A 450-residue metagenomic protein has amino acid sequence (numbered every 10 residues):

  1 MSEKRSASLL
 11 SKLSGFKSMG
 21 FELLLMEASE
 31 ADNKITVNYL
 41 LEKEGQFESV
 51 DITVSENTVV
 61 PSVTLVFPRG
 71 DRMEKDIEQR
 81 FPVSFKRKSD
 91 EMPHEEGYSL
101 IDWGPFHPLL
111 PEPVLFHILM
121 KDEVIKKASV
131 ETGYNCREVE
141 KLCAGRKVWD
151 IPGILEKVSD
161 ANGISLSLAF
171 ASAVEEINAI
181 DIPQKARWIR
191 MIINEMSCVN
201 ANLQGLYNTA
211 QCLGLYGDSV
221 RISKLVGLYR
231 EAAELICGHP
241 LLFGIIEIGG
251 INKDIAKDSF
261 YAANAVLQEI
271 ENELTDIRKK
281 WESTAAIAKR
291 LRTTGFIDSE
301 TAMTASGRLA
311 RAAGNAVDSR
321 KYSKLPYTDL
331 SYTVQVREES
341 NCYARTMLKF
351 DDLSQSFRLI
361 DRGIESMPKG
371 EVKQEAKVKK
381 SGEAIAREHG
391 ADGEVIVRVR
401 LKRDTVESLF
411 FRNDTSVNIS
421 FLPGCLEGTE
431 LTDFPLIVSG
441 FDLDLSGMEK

Functional and structural regions predicted by a protein language model:
M1-V124, A128, A286-T294, D298-T301 (+3 more regions): Terminal low-complexity/charged segments
A28, Y207-A210, L242-E247, K289-R290 (+1 more regions): Short coil/turn segments at secondary-structure boundaries
S55-T64, I154-L155, N178-M191, G205-D218 (+1 more regions): Short acidic, glycine/Ser/Thr-rich loop/turn "cap" segments at secondary-structure junctions
L65-D90, I182-E195, G205, T209 (+1 more regions): Structured, non-membrane catalytic/scaffold regions adjacent to prosthetic-group chemistry
E74, E78, S165-E175, I193 (+6 more regions): Predominant activation on well-ordered alpha-helical scaffold segments within soluble catalytic domains
D102-C212, R221, E234, G238 (+2 more regions): Active-site- and interface-proximal helix/loop "cap" or "latch" segments in soluble metabolic and energy-transducing
D218-I222, E231-S381: Intrinsically disordered, low-complexity regulatory segments
A376-V397: Flexible, glycine/threonine-enriched loop-and-boundary segments that flank and lead into catalytic domains of large
